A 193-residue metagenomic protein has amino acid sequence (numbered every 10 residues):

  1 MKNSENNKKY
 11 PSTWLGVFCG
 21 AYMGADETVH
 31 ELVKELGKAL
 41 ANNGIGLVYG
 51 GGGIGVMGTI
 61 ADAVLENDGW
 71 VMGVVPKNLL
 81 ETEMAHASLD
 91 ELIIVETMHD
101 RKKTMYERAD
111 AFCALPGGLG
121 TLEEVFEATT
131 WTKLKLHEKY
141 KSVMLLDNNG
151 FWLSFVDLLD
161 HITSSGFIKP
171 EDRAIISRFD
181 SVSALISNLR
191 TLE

Functional and structural regions predicted by a protein language model:
K2-R108, K135-H137, L145-E193: A cross-family phosphate/adenosyl-ligand binding-site feature
D100-H137: Active-site/ligand-binding-proximal alpha/beta "capping" segment
